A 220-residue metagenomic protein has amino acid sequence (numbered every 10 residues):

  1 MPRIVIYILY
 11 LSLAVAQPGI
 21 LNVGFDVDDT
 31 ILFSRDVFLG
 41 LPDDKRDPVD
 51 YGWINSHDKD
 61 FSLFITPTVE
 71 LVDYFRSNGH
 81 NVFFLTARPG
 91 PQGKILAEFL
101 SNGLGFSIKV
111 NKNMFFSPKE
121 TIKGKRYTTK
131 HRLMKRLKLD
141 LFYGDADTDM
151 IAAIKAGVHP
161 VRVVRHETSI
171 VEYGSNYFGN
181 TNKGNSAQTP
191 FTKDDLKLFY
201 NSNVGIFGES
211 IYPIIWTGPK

Functional and structural regions predicted by a protein language model:
M1-P2, T30: Non-catalytic effector/regulatory segments
R3-A16: Sec-dependent N-terminal signal peptides
I8, F38-L39, I170: A broad, structure-centric signal for solvent-exposed, well-ordered loop/edge residues that line or flank functional
A14, V37-L41, A156, P160: Single-residue recognition of alpha-helix boundary sites
P18-G19, L137: Structured loop/turn residues at beta-strand edges in well-structured enzyme cores
G19-T121: Alpha-helical substrate-recognition element adjacent to the catalytic core
P89-K220: C-terminal cap/substrate-recognition subdomain and adjoining C-terminal extension of metal-dependent phosphatase-like
